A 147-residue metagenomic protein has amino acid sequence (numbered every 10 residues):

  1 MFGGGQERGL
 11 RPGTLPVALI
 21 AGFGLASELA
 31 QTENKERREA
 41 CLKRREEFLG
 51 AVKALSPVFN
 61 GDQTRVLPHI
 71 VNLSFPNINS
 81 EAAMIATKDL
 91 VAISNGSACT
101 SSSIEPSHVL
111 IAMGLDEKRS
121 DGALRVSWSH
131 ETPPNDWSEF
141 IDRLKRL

Functional and structural regions predicted by a protein language model:
M1-L147: Pyridoxal 5′-phosphate
